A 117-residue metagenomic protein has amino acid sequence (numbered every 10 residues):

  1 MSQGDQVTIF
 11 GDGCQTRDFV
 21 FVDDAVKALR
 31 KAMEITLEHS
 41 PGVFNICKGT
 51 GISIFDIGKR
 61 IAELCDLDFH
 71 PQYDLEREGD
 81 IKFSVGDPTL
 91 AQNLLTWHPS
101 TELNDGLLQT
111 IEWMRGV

Functional and structural regions predicted by a protein language model:
M1-V117: C-terminal substrate-binding subdomain of Rossmann-fold SDR/epimerase-dehydratase oxidoreductases
